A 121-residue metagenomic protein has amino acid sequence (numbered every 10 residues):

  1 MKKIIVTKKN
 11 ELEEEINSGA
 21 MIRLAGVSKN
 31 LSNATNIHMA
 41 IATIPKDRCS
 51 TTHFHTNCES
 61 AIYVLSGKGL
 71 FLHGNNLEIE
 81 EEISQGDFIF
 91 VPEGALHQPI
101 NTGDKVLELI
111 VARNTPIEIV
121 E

Functional and structural regions predicted by a protein language model:
M1-N36, T51, V120-E121: A short, N-terminal "cap"/entry segment at the start of jelly-roll beta-barrel domains of the cupin/DSBH fold
V27, A40-T56, E93: Conserved short histidine dyad/triad with adjacent acidic residue
L31-T35, P45-R48, S66-L70, T115-E118: Short, charged/polar surface micro-motifs in flexible loops or helix N-caps
M39-T43, A61, E80, F88-F90 (+1 more regions): Conserved hydrophobic/aromatic beta-strand scaffold that supports enzyme active sites
I41, F54, H73-N75, N101 (+1 more regions): Residue-level recognition of conserved beta-strand positions in structured domain cores
C49, C58-Q85: A short beta-strand-loop-beta hairpin characteristic of the jelly-roll/cupin
E80, S84-Q85, E93-E118: Ligand-binding loop in jelly-roll beta-barrel domains
